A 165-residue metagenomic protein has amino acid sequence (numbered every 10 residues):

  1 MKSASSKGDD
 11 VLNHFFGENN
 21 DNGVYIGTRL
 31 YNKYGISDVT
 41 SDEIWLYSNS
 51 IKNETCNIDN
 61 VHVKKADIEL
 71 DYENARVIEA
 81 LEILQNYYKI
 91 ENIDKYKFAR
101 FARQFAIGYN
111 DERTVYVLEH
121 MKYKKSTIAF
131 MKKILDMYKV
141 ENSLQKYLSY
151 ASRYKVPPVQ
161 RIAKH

Functional and structural regions predicted by a protein language model:
M1-E18: Short beta-edge/loop segments at beta->alpha junctions of small alpha/beta modules that act as binding/recognition
F15, N19, Y34-S37, I83-Y88 (+1 more regions): Generic structural signal for hydrophobic core residues of well-folded globular domains
E18-N22, Y72: Alpha-helix N-cap/loop-to-helix boundary motif
D21-I44: Ordered, amphipathic secondary-structure segments that act as subunit-interaction surfaces in large macromolecular
I44-I51: Short linear loop/turn motifs
K52-I58: Short acidic-hydrophobic surface loop/beta-edge motif
V63: Phosphate-centric recognition/catalysis
D67-H165: Hydrophobic alpha-helical interaction segments
